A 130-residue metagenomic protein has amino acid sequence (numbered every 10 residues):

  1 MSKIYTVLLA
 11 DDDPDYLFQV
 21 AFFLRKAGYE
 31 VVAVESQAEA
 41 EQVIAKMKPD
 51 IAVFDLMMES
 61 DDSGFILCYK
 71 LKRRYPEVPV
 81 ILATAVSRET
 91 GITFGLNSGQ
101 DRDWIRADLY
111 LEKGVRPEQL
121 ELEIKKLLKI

Functional and structural regions predicted by a protein language model:
M1-T6, E112, R116-I130: Non-catalytic signal-transmission and effector/linker regions of two-component phosphorelay proteins
A10-D11, V34, A52: Conserved sequence signature across two-component system core domains
D11-D12, K113: Acidic di-acidic motifs
P14-V32: Two-component/phosphorelay signaling modules centered on CheY-like receiver
A33-Q42, G64: Helix N-cap/capping motif at the beta->alpha junctions
Q42, F65-P76, N97-S98: Short amphipathic alpha-helix used as the core "switch/output" element in two-component signaling
M47-F54, M58: Active-site beta3 strand of CheY-like receiver
I66, V86-E112, E118-L122: Alpha4 helix (beta4-alpha4-beta5 surface) of REC/receiver domains from two-component response regulators
